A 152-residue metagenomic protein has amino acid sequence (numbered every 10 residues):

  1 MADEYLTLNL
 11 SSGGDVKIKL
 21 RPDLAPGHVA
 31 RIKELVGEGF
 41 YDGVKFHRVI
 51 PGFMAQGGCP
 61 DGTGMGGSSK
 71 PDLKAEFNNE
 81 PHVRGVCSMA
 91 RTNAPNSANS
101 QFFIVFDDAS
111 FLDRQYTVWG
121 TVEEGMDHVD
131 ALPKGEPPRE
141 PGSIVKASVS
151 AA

Functional and structural regions predicted by a protein language model:
M1-A152: Cyclophilin-like peptidyl-prolyl cis-trans isomerases
